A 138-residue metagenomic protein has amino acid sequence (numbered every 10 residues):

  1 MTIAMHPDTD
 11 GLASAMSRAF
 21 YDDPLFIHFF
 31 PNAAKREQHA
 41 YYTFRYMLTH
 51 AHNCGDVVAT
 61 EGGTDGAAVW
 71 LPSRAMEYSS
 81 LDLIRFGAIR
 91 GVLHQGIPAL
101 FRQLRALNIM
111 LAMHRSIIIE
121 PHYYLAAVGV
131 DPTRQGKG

Functional and structural regions predicted by a protein language model:
M1-R18, D22: A short beta-loop-alpha structural element at the N-terminal edge of CoA-dependent acyl/N-acetyltransferase catalytic
A15, A19, F29, M47-A51: Residues that form generic nucleotide/phosphate-binding pockets
M16, F44-R45, I109-M113: Short, Φ-rich (hydrophobic/aromatic) sequence segments
D23-R45: Conserved GNAT-fold acetyl-CoA-binding loop/helix
H39-E61, G66, I118-Y124: A short helix-loop-beta-strand connector motif used in the catalytic cores of GNAT acetyltransferases and, in some
V69-G129: Conserved acyl-donor/pantetheine-binding loop and adjacent beta-alpha core of acyl/acetyltransferases and related
D131-G138: Conserved glycine-rich acetyl-CoA-binding loop
